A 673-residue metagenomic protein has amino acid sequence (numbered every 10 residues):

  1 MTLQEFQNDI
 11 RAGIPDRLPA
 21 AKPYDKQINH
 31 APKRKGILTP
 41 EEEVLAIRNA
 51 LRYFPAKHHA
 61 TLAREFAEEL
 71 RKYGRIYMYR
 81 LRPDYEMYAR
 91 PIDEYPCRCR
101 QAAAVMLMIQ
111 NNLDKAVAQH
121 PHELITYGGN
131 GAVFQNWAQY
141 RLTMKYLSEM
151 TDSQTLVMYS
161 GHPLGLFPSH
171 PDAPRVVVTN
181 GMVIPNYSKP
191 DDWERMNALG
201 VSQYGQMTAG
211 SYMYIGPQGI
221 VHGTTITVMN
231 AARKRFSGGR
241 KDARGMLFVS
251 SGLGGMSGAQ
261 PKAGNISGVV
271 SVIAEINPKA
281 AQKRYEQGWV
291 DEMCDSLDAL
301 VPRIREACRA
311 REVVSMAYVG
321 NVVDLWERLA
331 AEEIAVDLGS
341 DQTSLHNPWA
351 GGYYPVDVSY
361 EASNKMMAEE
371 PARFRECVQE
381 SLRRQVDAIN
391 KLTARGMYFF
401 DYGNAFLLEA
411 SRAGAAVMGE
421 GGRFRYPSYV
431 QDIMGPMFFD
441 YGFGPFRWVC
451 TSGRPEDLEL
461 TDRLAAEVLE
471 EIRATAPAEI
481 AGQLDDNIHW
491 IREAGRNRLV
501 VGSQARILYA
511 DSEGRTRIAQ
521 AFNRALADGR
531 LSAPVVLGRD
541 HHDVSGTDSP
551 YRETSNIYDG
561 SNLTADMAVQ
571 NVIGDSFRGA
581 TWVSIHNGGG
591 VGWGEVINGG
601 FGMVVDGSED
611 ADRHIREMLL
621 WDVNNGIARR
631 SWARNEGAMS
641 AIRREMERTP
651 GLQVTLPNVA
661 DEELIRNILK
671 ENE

Functional and structural regions predicted by a protein language model:
M1-A198, S202-P217, P371-A521, A525-G538 (+3 more regions): Long, compositionally biased, glycine/small-hydrophobic-enriched stretches that function as flexible linkers, tethers
E149-T151, F167-P171, N186-Y187, G238-A243 (+8 more regions): Solvent-exposed alpha-helices and their adjacent loops that cap or buttress functional pockets in soluble metabolic
G205-M229, R233, R244-L247, L253-V313 (+5 more regions): Catalytic or ion-translocation cores adjacent to nucleophile or general acid/base/metal-coordination motifs in diverse
S237-G238, G258-P261, E327-L329, D387-I389 (+2 more regions): Generic recognition of flexible, low-complexity loop/linker segments
V270, A335, Y398: Residue-level detector of anion-binding/catalytic polar loops
P278, G320-V323, Q342-N347, G403-E409 (+2 more regions): Glycine-rich beta-alpha junction loops
S315-T343, A350: Active-site/ligand-binding-proximal alpha/beta "capping" segment
V535, R539-Q570: Small-residue-enriched alpha-helical segments and adjacent helix-cap loops that form tight helix-helix packing
